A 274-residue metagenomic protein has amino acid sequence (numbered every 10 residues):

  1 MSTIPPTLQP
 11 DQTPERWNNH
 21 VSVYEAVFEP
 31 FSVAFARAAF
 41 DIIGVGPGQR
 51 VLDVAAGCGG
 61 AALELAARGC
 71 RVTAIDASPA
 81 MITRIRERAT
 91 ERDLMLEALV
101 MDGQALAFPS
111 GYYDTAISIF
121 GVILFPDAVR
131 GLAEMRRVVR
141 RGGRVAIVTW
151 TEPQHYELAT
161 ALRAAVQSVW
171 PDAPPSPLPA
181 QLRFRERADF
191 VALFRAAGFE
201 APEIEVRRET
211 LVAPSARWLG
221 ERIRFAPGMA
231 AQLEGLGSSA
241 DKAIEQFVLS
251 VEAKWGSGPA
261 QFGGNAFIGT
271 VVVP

Functional and structural regions predicted by a protein language model:
S2-Q49, G60-E64, M81-E91: Conserved class I S-adenosyl-L-methionine
T3-P6, F31-S32, C58-G60, L182-P274: Conserved Class I S-adenosyl-L-methionine
R50-L106, R130: Class I SAM-dependent methyltransferase SAM/SAH-binding core
Q104-T115: A short acidic, Gly/Pro-enriched loop at the edge of an enzyme's catalytic core that lines a small-molecule cofactor
D114-V129, T151: A short SAM/SAH-binding and catalytic strip from SAM-dependent methyltransferases
V129-R130, R136-P214, A230: Conserved catalytic/acceptor-binding region of the Class I
